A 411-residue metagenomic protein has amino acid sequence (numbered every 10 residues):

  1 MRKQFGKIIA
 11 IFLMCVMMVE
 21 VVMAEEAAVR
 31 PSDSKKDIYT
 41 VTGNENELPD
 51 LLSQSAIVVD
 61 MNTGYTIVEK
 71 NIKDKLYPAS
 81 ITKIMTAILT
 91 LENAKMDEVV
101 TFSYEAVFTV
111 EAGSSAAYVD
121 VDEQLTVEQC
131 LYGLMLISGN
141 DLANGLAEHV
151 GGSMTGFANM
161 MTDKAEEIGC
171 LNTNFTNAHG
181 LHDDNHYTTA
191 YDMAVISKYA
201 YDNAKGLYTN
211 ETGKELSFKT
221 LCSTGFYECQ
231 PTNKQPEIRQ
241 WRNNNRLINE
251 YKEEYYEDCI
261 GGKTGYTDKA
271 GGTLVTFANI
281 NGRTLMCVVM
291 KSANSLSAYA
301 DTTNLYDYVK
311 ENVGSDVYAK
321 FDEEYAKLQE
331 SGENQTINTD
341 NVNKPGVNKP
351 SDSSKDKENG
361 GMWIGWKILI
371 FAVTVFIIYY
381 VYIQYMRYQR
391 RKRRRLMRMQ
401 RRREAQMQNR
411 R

Functional and structural regions predicted by a protein language model:
R2-A24, G365-M386: Sec-dependent N-terminal signal peptides of Gram-positive bacterial secreted proteins and lipoproteins
R2-K3, D120, Q124, E128 (+1 more regions): Juxtamembrane/transmembrane-helix boundary motifs in multi-pass membrane proteins
I9, A24-E25, N244, C259: N-terminal targeting leader peptides, primarily classical Sec-type signal peptides for secretion
L13, E45-E47, T267, T276: Residues embedded in well-ordered secondary-structure elements
C15-V21, T40, T336, N341 (+1 more regions): Detector for intrinsically disordered, low-structure N-terminal pre-sequences
A24-Y191, V195-K205, T212-G213, I280: Active-site-adjacent loops and short helices of periplasmic peptidoglycan-processing enzymes
C170-N174, A178, H182-R411: Domain-terminus/edge residues, biased toward the C-terminal soluble/receptor-binding domains of extracytoplasmic
